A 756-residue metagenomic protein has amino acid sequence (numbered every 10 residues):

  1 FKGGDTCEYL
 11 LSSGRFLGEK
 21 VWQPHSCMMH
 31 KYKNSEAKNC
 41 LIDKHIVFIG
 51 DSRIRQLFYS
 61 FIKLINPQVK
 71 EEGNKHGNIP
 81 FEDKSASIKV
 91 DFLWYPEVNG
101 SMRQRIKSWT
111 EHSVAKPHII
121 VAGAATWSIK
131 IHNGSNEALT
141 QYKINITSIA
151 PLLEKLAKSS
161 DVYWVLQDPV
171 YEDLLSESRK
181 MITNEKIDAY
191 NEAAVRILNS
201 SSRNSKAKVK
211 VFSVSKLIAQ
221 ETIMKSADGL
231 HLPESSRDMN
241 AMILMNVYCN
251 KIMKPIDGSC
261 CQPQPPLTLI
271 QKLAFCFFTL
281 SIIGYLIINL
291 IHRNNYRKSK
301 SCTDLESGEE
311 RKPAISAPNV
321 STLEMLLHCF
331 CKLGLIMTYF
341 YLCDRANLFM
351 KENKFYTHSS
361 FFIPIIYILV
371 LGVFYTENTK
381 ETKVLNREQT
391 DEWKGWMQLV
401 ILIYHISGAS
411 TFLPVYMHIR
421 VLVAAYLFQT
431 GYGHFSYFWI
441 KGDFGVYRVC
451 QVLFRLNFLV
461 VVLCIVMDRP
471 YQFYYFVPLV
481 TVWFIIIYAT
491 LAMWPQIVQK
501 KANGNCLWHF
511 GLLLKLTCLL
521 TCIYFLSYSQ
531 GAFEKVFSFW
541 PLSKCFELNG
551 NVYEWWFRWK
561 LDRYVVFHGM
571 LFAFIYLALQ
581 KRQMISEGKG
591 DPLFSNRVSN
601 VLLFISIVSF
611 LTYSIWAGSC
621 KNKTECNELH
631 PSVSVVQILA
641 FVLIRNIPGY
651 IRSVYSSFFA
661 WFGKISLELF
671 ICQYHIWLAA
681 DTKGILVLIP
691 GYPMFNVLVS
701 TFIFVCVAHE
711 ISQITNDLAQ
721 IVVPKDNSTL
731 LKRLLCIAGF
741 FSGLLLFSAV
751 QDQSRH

Functional and structural regions predicted by a protein language model:
F1-I49, Q56, S60, V69 (+7 more regions): Long, hydrophobic alpha-helical transmembrane bundles and adjoining juxtamembrane helices/loops of multi-pass integral
L41-E137: Conserved SGNH/GDSL esterase-like catalytic core that processes O-acyl groups on lipids and polysaccharides
H118-I120, A150-L156: Core catalytic architecture of nucleotide-activated donor-dependent transferases building glycoconjugates
